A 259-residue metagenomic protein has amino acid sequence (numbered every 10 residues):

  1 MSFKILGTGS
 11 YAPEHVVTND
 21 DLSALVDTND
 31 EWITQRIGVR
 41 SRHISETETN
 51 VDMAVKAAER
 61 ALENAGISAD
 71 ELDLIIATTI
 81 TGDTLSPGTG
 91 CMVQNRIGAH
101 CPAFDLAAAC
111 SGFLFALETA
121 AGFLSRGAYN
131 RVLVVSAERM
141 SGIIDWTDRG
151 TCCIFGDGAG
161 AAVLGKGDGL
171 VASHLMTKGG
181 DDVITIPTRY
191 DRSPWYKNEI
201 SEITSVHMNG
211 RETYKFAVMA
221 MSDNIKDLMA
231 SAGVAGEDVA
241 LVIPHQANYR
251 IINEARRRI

Functional and structural regions predicted by a protein language model:
M1-T47, D148-K215, M219, D223: Condensing-enzyme catalytic core mediating Claisen C-C bond formation in acyl metabolism
I5-G7, E48-A108, A235-I252: Conserved beta-ketoacyl condensing-enzyme motif
S10-Y11, T78-D83, A108-F113, S136-S141 (+2 more regions): Acidic, glycine-rich active-site loops and adjacent beta-strand->loop/helix elements that engage anionic groups
V16-V17, S86-G88, I144-T147: Short acidic, glycine/serine/threonine-rich loops at helix termini
T28-N29, N50-A65, F216-S231: Short, well-ordered amphipathic alpha-helical segments that serve as non-catalytic structural scaffolds within diverse
T34-R36, R40-D52, T79-V132, R256-I259: Conserved catalytic cysteine-centered active-site region of acyl-thioester-dependent Claisen-condensing enzymes
S125-A159: Flexible, glycine-rich active-site loops centered on histidine and acidic residues that chelate a metal or position
I200-I259: A contiguous, well-structured pocket-lining segment that forms one wall/lid of small-molecule binding clefts in soluble
